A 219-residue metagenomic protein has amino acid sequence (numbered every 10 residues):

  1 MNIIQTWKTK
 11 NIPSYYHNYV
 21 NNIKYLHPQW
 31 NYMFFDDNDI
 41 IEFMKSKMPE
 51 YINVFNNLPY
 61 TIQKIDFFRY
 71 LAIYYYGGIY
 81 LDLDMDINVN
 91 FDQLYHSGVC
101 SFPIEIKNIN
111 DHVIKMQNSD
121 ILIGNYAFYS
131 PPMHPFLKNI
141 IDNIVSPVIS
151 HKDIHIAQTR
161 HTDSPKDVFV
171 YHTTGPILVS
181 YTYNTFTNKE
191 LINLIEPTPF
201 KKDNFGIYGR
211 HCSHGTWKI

Functional and structural regions predicted by a protein language model:
M1-I65, L81-I219: Glycosyltransferase-associated regions of secretory-pathway enzymes, highlighting luminal stem/catalytic domains
D66-G78: Small-residue hinge/turn detector
